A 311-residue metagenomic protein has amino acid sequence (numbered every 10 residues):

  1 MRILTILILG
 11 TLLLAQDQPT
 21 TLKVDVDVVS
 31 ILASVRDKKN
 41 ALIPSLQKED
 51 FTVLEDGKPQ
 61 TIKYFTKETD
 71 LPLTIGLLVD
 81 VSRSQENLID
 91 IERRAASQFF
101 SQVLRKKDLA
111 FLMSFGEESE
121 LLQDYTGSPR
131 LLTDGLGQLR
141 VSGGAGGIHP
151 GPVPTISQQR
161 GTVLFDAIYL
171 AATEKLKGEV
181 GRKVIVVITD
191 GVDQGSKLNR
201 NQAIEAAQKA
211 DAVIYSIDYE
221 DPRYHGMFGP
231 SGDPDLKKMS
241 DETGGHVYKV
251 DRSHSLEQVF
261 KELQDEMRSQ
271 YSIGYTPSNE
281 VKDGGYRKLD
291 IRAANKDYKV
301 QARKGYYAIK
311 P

Functional and structural regions predicted by a protein language model:
M1-L4, P19: Compositionally biased, low-complexity segments enriched in small residues
I3-L14: Sec-dependent N-terminal signal peptides
A15-P311: Scaffold/interface architecture of coatomer-like assemblies
